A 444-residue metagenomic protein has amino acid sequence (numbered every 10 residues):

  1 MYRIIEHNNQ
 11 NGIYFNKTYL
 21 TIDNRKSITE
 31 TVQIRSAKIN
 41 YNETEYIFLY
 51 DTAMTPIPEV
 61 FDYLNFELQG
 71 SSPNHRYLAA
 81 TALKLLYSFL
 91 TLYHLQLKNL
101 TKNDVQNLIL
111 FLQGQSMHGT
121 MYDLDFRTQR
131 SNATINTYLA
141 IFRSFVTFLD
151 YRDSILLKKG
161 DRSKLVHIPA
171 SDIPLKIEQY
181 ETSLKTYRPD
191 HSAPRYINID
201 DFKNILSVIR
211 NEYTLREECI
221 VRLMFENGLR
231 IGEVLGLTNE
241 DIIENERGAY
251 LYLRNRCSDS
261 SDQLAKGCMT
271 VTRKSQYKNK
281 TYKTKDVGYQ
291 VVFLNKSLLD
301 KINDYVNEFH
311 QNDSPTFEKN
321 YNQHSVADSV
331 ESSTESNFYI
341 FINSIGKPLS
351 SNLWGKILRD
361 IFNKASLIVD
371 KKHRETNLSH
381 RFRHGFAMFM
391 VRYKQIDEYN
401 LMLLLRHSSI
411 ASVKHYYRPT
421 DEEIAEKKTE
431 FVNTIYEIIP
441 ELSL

Functional and structural regions predicted by a protein language model:
E59-R76, L83-L175, S207: N-terminal core-binding DNA-recognition domain of tyrosine recombinases/integrases
A79, I220-V221, G228, G232-L237 (+1 more regions): Alpha-helix N-cap/helix-start motif at helix boundaries, enriched for small hydrophobics
I155-D201: Flexible interdomain linker/hinge and immediately adjacent N-terminus of the catalytic tyrosine-recombinase domain
I199-N227, I231: Basic, Lys/Arg- and aromatic-enriched nucleic-acid-binding interface segment
L237-K301, Q311-V326: Conserved tyrosine-mediated DNA breakage-rejoining catalytic core shared by Y-recombinases
G346-S351, G355-L403: Short, basic (Lys/Arg/His-rich) helix/loop patches that form interaction surfaces in the mid-to-C-terminal regions
L405-E430: Catalytic-site neighborhood detector that most strongly recognizes the C-terminal catalytic loop/helix of tyrosine
F431-L444: C-terminal secondary-structure termini that scaffold catalytic or DNA-interacting sites
